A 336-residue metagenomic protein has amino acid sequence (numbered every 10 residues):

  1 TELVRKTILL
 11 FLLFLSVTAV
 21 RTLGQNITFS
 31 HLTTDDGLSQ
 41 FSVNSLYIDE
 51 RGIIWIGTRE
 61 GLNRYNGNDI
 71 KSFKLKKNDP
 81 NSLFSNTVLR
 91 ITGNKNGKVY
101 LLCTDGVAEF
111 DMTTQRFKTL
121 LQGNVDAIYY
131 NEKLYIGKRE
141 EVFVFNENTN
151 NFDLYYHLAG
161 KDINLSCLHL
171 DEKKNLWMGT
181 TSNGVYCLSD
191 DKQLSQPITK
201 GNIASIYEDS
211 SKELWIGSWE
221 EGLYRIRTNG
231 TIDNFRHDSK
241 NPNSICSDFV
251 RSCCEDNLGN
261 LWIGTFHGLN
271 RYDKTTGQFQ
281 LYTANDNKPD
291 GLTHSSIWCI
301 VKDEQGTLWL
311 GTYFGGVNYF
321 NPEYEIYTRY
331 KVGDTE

Functional and structural regions predicted by a protein language model:
T1-E336: Carboxylate-rich, polar loop motifs that coordinate divalent cations or form catalytic acidic clusters
